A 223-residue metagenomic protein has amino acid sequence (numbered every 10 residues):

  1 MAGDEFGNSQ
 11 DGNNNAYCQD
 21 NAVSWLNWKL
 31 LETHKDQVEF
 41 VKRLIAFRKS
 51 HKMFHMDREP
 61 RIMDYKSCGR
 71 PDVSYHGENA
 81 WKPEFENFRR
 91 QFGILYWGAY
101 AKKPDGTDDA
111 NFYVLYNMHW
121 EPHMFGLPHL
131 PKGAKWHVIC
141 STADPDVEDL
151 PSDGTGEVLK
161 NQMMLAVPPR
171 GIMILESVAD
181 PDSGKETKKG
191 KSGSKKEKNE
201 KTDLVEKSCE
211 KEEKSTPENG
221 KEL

Functional and structural regions predicted by a protein language model:
D4-L223: Carbohydrate-interacting/catalytic domains
